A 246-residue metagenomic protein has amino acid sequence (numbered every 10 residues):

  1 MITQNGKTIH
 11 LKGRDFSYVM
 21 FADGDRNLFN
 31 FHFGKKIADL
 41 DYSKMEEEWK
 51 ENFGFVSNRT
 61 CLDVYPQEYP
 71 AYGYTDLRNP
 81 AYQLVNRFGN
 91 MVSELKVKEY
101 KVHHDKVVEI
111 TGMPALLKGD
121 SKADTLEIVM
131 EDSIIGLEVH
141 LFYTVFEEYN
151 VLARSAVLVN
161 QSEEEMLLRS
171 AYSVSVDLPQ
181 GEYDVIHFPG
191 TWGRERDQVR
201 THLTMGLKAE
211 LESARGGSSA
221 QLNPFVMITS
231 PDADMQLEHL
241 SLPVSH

Functional and structural regions predicted by a protein language model:
M1-Q4: Basic/polar N-terminal segments that are highly enriched at the extreme N-terminus, encompassing both cleavable
K7-H10, R14, Y18, L28-H246: Polysaccharide-binding surfaces and accessory modules of carbohydrate-active proteins
F21: Contiguous, structured surface segment used for ligand recognition
